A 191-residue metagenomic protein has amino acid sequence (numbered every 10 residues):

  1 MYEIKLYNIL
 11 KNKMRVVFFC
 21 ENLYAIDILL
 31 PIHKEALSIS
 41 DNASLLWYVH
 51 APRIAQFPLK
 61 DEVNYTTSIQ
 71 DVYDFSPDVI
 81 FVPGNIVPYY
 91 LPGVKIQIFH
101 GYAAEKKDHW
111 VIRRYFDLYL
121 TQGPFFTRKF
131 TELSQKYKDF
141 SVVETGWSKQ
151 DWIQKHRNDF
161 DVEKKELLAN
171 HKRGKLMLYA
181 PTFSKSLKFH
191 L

Functional and structural regions predicted by a protein language model:
E3-M14, R157-L178: Nucleotide-sugar donor-binding and catalytic loop/hinge architecture of NDP-sugar-dependent glycosyltransferases
V17-D161: Active-site and donor-binding regions of nucleotide-sugar-utilizing enzymes
E132, K136, A169-N170, F183: A structural signal for alpha-helix termini and helix-coil/disorder junctions
H171-L191: Donor-nucleotide binding loops and adjacent catalytic segments primarily of GT-B fold Leloir glycosyltransferases
